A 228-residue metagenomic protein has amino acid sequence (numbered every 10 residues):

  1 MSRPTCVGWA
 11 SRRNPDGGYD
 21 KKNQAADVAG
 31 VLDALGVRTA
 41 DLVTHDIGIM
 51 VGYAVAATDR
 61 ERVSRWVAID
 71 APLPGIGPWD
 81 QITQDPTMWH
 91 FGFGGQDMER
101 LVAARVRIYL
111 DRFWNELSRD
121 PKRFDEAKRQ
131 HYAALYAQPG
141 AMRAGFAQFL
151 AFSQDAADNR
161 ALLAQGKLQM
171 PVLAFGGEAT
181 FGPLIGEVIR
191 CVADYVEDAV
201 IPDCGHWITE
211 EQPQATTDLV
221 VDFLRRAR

Functional and structural regions predicted by a protein language model:
M1-S11: Conserved HGGG/HGGXW glycine-rich cap/lid loop of the alpha/beta-hydrolase fold
P4, V37-R38, A215: Intrinsically disordered/low-complexity terminal segments and short unstructured peptides
W9-V43, I47-V200, T209, V221-D222 (+1 more regions): Flexible "cap/lid" subdomain of the alpha/beta-hydrolase fold that forms the substrate-access gate
C204-T217: Catalytic histidine-centered segment of alpha/beta-hydrolase-like enzymes
